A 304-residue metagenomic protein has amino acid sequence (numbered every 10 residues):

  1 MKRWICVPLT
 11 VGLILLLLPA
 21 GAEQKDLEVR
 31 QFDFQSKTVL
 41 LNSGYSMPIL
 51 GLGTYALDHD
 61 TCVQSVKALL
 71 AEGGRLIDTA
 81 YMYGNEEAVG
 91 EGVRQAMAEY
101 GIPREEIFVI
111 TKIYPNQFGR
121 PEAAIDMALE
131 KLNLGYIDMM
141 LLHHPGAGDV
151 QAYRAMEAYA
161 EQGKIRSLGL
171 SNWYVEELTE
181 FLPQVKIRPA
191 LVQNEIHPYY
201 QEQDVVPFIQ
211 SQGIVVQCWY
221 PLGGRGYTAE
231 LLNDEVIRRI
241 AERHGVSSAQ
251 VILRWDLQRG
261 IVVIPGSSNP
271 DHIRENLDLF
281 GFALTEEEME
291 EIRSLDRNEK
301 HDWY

Functional and structural regions predicted by a protein language model:
M1-W4: Positively charged n-region of N-terminal signal peptides that target proteins for export
P8-L16: Bacterial N-terminal signal peptides
Q24-I107, L222-G223: N-terminal binding-site loop/beta-alpha segment at the start of enzyme catalytic domains that lines or forms
Q31, H144-Y304: Beta/alpha (TIM)-barrel catalytic core signal, keyed to glycine-rich beta->alpha loops juxtaposed to Asp/Glu that bind
Y55-T61, A80-A88, P115-R120, P145-D149 (+2 more regions): Acidic-and-aromatic substrate-binding clefts and catalytic sites of carbohydrate-active enzymes
L57-L70, Q117-N133, E176-L178, Y200-Q201: Short, acidic/polar
P103-Q117, D138-P145, N172: A short, structured active-site edge motif that brings together acidic residues
E122-L141, A158-Q162: CE4/NodB-like, metal-dependent polysaccharide N-deacetylase domain that modifies extracellular/periplasmic N-acetylated
